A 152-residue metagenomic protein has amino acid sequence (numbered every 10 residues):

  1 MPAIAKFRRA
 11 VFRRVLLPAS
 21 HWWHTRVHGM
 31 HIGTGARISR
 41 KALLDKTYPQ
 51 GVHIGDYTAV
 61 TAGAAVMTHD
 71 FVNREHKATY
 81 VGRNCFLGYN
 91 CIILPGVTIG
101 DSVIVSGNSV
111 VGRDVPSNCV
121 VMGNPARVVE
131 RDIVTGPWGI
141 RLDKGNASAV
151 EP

Functional and structural regions predicted by a protein language model:
M1-K46: Extended, small-residue-rich solenoid/repeat segments and analogous flexible loops that form exposed scaffolds
F7-V15, E75-I92, N124-P152: C-terminal segments of enzyme domains that contribute to small-molecule binding surfaces
T34, S39-R40, D45, G55-D56 (+11 more regions): Left-handed beta-helix
